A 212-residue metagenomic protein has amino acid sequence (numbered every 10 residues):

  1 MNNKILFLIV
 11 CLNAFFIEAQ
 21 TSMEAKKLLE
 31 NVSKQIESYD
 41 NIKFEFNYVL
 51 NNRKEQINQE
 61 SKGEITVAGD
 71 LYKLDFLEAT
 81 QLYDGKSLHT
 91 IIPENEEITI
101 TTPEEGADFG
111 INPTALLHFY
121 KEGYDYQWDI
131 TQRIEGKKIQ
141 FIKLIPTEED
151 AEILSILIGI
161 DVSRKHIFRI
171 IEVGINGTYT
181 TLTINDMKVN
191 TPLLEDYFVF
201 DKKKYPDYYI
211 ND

Functional and structural regions predicted by a protein language model:
M1-N2: N-terminal secretory signal peptides that target proteins for export/translocation
I5-A14: Sec-dependent N-terminal signal peptides
F16-I57, D70-L71, K204, Y209-D212: N-terminal leader/targeting segments and the immediate start of mature chains
N47-R53, D75, I91, I145-T147 (+1 more regions): A generic structural motif
K62-G110, T180-T181: An acidic-aromatic
P103-E135: Flexible, surface-exposed loop/linker segments and immediately adjacent secondary-structure boundaries
Q127-T131, E135-I210: Gly/Pro-enriched, hydrophobic low-complexity segments that function as extracytoplasmic propeptides/linkers
